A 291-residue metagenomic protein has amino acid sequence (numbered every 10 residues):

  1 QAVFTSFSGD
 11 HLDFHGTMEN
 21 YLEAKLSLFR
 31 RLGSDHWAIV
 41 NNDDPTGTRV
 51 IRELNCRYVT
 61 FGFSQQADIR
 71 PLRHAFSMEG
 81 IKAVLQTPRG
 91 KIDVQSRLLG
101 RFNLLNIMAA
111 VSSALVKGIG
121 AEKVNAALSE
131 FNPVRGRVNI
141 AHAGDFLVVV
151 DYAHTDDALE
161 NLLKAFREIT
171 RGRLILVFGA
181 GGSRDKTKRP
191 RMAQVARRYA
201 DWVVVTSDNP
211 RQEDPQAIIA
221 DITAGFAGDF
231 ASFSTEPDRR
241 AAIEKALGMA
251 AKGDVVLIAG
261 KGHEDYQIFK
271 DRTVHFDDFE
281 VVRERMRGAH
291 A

Functional and structural regions predicted by a protein language model:
Q1-V148, T223-A224, F230: Acidic, Mg2+-coordinating active-site environments of NTP-dependent enzymes
N55, R89, L99, A109-A291: ATP-dependent carboxylate-amine ligase
